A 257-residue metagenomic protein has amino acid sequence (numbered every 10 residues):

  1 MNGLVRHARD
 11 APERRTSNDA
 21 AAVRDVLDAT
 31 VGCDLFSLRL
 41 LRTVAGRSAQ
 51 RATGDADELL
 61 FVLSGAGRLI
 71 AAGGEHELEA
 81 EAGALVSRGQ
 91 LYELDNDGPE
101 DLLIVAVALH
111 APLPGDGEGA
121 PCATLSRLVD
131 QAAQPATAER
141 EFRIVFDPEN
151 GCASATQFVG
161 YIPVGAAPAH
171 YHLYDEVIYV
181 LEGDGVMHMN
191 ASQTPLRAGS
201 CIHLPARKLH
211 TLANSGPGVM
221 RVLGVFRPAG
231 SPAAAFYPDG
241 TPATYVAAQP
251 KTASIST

Functional and structural regions predicted by a protein language model:
M1-L35, P99, L103-A155, Y237-T257: A short, N-terminal "cap"/entry segment at the start of jelly-roll beta-barrel domains of the cupin/DSBH fold
V23-V26, S37-G54, Q157-H172: Conserved short histidine dyad/triad with adjacent acidic residue
Q50-A82, S87: Extended, compositionally biased flexible segments
D55-R68, L173-V186, N190: Glycine- and acidic-residue-biased ligand/ion/polar-headgroup-sensing regions
G73-G89, A191-R207: Short acidic-glycine-tyrosine-enriched beta hairpin
D95-N96, N214-S215: Asparagine-centered strand-capping/turn motif at beta-strand->loop junctions
T137-A169, L173-E176, L181-D184: Surface-exposed interaction/gating patches
C201-P205, T211-N214, V222-A243, I255: C-terminal functional regions that serve as terminal interaction/effector modules
